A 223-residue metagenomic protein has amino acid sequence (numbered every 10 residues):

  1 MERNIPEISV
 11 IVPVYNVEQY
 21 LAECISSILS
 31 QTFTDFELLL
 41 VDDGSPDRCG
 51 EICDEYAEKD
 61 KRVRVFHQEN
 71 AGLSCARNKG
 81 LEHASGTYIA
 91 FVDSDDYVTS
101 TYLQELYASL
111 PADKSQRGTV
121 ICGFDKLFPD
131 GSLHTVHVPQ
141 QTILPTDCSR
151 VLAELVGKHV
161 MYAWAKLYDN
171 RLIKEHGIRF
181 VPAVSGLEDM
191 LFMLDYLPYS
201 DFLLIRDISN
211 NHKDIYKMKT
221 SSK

Functional and structural regions predicted by a protein language model:
M1-K223: Nucleotide-sugar donor-binding/catalytic module of glycosyltransferases that assemble extracellular/cell-envelope
